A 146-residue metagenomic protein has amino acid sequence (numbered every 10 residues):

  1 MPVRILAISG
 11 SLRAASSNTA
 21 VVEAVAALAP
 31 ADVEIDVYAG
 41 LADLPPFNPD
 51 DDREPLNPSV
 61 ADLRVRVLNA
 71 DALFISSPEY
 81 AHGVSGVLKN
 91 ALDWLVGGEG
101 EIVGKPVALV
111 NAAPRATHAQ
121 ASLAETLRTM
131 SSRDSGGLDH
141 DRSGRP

Functional and structural regions predicted by a protein language model:
M1-L6, R133-P146: Glycine-rich phosphate/pyrophosphate-binding loop and the adjoining helix
P2-P30: N-terminal beta1-alpha1 ligand-phosphate binding loop
R4, E34, P106: Residues at the starts of beta-strands that form the adenosine-phosphate
A26-P45: N-terminal glycine-rich anion-binding loop in soluble enzyme alpha/beta folds
G40-N57: N-terminal beta-loop-helix "entrance" segment that forms/cooperates in small-molecule cofactor or anionic ligand
P55-M130: Helix-loop-strand module that forms the ligand-binding subsite of alpha/beta enzymes
